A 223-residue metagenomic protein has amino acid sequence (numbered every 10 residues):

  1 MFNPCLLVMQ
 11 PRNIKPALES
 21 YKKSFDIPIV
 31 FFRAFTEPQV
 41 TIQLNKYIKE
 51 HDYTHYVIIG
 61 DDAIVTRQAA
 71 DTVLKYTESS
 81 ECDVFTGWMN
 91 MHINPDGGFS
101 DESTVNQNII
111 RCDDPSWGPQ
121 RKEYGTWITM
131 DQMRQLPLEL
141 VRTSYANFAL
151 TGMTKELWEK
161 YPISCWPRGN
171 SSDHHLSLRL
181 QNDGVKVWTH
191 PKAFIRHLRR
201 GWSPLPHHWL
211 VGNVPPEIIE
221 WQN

Functional and structural regions predicted by a protein language model:
M1-F31: N-proximal low-complexity "stem/linker" segments adjacent to membrane-targeting elements
A17, E37-I42, G87-M91, W127-R134 (+5 more regions): N-terminal intrinsically disordered, cationic/polar leader segments that include organellar targeting peptides
A17-S20, Q43, A69-V73: A short acidic, amphipathic alpha-helical/loop segment
I27-Y53: Active-site-proximal specificity loops/subdomain of glycosyltransferases
Y53, E81-C82, V185: Short, high-confidence coil segments that cap the C-terminus of an alpha-helix and link into the following beta-strand
T54-I64: Short beta-strand-to-loop acidic/aromatic patch adjacent to the donor-nucleotide binding site
T66-C165: Conserved catalytic core of nucleotide-sugar-dependent glycosyltransferases
A146, Y161-N223: C-terminal catalytic/acceptor-binding lobe
